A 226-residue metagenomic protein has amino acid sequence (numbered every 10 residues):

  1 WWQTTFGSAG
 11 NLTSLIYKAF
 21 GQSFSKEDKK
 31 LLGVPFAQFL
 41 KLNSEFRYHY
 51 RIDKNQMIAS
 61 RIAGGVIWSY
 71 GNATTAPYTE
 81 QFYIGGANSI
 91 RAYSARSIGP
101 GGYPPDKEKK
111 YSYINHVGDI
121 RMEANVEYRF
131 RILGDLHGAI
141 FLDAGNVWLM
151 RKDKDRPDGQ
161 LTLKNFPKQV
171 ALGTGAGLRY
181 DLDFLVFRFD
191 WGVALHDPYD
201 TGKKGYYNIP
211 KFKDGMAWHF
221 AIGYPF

Functional and structural regions predicted by a protein language model:
W1-F226: C-terminal transmembrane beta-barrel domains of outer membrane proteins
